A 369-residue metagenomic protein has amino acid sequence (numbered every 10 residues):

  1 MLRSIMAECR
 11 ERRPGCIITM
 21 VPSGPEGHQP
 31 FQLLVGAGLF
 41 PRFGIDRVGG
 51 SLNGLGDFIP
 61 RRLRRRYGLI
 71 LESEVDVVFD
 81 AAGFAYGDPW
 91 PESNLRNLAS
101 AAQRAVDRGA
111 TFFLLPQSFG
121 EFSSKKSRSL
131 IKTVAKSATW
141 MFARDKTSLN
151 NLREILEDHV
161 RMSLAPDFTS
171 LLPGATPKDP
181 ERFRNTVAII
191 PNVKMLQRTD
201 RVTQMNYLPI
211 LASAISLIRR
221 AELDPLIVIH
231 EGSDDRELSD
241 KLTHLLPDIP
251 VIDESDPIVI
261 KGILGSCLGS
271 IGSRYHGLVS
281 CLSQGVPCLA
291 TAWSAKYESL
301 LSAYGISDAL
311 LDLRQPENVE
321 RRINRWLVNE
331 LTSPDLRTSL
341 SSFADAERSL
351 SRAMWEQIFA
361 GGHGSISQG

Functional and structural regions predicted by a protein language model:
M1-G369: Active-site anion-handling motifs in enzyme catalytic cores
